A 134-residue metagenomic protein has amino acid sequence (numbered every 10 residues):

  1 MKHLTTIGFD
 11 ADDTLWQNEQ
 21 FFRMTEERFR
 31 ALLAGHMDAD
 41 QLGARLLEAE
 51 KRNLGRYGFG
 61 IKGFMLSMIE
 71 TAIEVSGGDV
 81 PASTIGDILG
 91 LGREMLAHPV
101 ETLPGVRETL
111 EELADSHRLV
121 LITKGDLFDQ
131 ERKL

Functional and structural regions predicted by a protein language model:
M1-R45: Active-site neighborhood of HAD-like aspartate-dependent phosphohydrolases
F22-R30, M65, I69, L127 (+1 more regions): An amphipathic alpha-helix signature
F29-R30, V75-S76, L96, L134: Generic helix-packing signal
G35, E48-E94: A metal-dependent, Asp-based hydrolase signature
H36-D38, F64, G105-E108: Juxtamembrane/interface motifs at transmembrane-helix termini
A82-E101, V106-L134: Substrate-recognition element of Asp-dependent hydrolases with the DxDx(T/V) motif
